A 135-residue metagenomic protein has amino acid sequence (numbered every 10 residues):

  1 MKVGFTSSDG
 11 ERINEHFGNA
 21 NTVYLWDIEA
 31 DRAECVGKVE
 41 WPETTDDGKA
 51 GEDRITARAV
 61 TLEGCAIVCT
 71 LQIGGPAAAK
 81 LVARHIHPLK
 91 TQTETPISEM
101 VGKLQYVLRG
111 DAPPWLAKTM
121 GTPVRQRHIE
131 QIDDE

Functional and structural regions predicted by a protein language model:
M1-A57, L89, E94-E135: Non-catalytic interface/targeting segments
V60-T91: Mid-chain, well-packed structural core segment of small domains
